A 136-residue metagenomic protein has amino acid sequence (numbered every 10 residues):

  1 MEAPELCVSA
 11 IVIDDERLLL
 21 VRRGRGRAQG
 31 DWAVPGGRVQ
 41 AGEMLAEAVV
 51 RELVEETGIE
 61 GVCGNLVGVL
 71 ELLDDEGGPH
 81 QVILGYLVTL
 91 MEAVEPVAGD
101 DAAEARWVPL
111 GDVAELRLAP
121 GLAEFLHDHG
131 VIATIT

Functional and structural regions predicted by a protein language model:
M1-L18, L87: Conserved N-terminal beta-strand and adjoining loop/helix that marks the start of the Nudix/MutT-like hydrolase domain
E2-P4, D31, E76-V82, G99-A102: A generic structural micro-feature
E5, I13, V34, G61 (+1 more regions): Short connector loops at helix/strand junctions that flank enzyme active sites, especially segments positioning acidic
G26-G30: A conserved beta-turn-beta hairpin within the catalytic core of GNAT-like acetyltransferases that forms part
V34-L66, Y86: The catalytic Nudix box helix
L70-E95, H129: Active-site-adjacent beta-strand/loop module that shapes the phosphate/pyrophosphate-binding cleft
L87, V97-H129: NUDIX/MutT-family hydrolases
